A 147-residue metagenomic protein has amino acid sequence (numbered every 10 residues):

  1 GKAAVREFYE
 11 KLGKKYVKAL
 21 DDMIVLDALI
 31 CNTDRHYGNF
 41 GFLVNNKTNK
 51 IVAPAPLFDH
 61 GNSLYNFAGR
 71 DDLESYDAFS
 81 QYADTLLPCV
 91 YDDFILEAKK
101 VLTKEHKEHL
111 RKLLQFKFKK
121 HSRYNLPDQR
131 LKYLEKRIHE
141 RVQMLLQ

Functional and structural regions predicted by a protein language model:
G1-V25, L29-N32, Y37, F42-Q147: Phosphate/dinucleotide-binding and metal-coordinating scaffold of catalytic cores in nucleotide-dependent enzymes
